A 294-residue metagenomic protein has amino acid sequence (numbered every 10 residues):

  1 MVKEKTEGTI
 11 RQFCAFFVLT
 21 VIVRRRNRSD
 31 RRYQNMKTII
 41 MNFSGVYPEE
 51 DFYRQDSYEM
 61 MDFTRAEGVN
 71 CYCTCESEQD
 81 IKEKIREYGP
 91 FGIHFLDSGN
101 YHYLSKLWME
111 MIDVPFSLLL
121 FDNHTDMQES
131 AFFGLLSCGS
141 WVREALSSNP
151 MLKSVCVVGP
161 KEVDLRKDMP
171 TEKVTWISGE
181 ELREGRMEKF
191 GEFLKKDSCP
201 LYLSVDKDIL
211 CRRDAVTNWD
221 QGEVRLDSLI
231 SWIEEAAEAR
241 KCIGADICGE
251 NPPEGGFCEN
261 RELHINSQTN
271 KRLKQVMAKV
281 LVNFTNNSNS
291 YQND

Functional and structural regions predicted by a protein language model:
E4-T20: Positively charged N-terminal leader segments that act as targeting/secretion signals
F16-N35: Short, Lys/Arg-enriched N-terminal segments with co-localized hydrophobic residues within the first ~10-30 amino acids
Q34-L96, N100-S117, P150, C156-D164 (+1 more regions): Catalytic cores of soluble, metal-dependent hydrolases
F95, M127-L135, I177: Flexible, glycine/proline-enriched loop segments at strand-loop-helix junctions that form or flank small-ligand binding
H102, F132-S140, E223: Short, amphipathic alpha-helical segments
L118-S130, S137, W141: Long, hydrophobic, well-ordered secondary-structure blocks that form the structural core and pocket-lining surfaces
